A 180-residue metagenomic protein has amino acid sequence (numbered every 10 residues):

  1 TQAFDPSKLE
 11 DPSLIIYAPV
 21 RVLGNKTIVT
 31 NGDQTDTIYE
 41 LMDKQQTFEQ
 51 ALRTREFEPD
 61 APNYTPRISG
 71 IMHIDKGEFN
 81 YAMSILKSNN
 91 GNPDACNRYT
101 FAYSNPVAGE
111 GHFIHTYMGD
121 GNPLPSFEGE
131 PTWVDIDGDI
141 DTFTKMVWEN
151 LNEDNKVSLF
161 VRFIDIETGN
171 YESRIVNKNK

Functional and structural regions predicted by a protein language model:
T1-K180: Conserved short alpha-helical segments that host acidic/polar catalytic motifs at enzyme active sites
